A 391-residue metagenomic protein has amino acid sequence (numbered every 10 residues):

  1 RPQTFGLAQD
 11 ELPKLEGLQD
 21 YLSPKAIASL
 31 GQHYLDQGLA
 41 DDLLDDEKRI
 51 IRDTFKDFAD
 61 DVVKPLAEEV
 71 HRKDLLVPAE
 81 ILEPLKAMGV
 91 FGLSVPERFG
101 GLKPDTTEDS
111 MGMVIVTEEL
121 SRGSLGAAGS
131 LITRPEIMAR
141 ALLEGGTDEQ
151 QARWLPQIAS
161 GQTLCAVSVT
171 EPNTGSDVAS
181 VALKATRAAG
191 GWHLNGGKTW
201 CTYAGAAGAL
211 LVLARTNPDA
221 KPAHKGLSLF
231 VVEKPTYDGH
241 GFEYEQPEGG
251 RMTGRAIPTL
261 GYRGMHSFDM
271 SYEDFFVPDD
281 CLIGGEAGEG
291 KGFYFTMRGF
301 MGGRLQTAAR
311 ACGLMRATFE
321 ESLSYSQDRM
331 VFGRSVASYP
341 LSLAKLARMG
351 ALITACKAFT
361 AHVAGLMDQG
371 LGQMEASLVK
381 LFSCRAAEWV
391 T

Functional and structural regions predicted by a protein language model:
R1-R122, T133, G145, Q157 (+4 more regions): Alpha-helical interface subdomain recognition
R122, S176, T199-G205, G303-Q306: Glycine-rich phosphate/pyrophosphate-binding beta-alpha loops
A128-E149, G175-V178: N-terminal glycine-rich flavin-associated loop
G161-V169: A short, Trp-centered hydrophobic/proline-enriched beta-strand micro-motif
N173-S176, W200-Y203, A220-K221, P258-H266: Short Gly/Pro-enriched turn/cap motifs at secondary-structure boundaries
G191, N195-G250: A short core secondary-structure module
D238-D274: Flexible, small-/acidic-enriched active-site or ligand-binding loops
E273-Y294: Long, acidic (Asp/Glu-rich), low-complexity accessory segments flanking structured domains
